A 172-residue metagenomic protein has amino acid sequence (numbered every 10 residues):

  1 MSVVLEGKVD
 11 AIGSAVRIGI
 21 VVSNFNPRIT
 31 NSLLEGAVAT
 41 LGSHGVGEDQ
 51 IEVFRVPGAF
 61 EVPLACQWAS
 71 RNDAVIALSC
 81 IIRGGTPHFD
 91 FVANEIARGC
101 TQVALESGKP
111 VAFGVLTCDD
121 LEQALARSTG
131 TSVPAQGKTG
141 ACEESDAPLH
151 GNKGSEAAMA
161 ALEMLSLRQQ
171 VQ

Functional and structural regions predicted by a protein language model:
K8-V53: Glycine-rich phosphate/diphosphate-binding loop of Rossmann-like nucleotide-binding domains
N24-F25, S79-I81, V115-L121: Short, ordered loop/turn segments at secondary-structure junctions
E35, F60-Q67, S155, M159-L162: Amphipathic, non-transmembrane alpha-helical secondary structure
S43-R71: Active-site rim loops that border cofactor/substrate pockets in soluble metabolic enzymes
V53, A74-L78, P110-T117: Short beta-strand segments at enzyme active-site cores
V53-G58, F91-A93, H150-G151: Active-site nucleophile and cofactor-binding loops and adjacent substrate-binding regions of central metabolic enzymes
E61-C100, A104: Glycine-rich phosphate-binding loop
A93-Q172: C-terminal binding/interaction regions
